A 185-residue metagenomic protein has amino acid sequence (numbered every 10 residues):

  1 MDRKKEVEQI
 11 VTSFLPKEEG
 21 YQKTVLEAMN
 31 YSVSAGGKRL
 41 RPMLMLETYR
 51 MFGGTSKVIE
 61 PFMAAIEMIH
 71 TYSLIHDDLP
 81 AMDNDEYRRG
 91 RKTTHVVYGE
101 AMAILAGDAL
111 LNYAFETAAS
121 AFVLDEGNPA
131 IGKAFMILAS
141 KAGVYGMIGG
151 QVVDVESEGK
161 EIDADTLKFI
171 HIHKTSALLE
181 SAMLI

Functional and structural regions predicted by a protein language model:
E6, L15, E19-I185: Mg2+-dependent prenyl diphosphate-binding active-site environment of isoprenoid biosynthetic enzymes
